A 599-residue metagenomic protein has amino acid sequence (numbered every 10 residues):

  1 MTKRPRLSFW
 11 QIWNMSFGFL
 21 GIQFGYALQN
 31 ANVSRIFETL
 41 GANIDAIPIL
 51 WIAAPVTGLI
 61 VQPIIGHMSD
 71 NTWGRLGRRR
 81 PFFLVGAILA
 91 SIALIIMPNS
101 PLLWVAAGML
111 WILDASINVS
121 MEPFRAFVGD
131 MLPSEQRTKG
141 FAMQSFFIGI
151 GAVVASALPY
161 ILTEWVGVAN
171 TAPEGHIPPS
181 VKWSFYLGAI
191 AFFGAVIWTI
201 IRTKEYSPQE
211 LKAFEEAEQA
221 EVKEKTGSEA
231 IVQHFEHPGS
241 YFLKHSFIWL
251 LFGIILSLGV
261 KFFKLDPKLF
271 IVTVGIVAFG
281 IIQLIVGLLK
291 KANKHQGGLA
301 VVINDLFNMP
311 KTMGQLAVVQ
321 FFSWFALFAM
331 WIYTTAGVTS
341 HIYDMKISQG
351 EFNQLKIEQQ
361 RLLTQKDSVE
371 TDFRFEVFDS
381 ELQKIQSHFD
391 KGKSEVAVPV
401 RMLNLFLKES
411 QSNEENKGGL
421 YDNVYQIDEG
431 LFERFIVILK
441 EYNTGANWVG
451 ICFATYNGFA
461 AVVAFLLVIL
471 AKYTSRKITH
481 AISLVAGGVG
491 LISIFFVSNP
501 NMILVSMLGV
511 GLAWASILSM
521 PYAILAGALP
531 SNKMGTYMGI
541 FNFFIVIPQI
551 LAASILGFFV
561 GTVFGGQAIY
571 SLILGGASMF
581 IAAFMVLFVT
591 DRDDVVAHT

Functional and structural regions predicted by a protein language model:
M1-F9, P101-A106, V119-S120, S134-F328 (+2 more regions): Intracellular loop-helix junctions on the cytosolic face of multi-pass helical membrane proteins
T2-T57, L256, V260-F262, Q315 (+3 more regions): Helix-loop boundary and gating motifs at the non-cytosolic
I44-D45, S134-Q144, A446, L529-F541: Loop-to-transmembrane helix entry/capping segments in MFS-fold secondary transporters and related SLC/MFSD carriers
I60-L76, V462-S475, V560: Helix-to-loop junctions at the C-terminal end of transmembrane segments in multipass secondary transporters
F83-L102, V485-S498: C-terminal ends and interior cores of transmembrane alpha-helices in multi-pass membrane transporters/permeases
A93-M97, P101-S120, M502-S516: Hydrophobic core of transmembrane alpha-helices in multi-pass small-molecule transporters, especially MFS/SLC-type
V119-L132, S516-P530: Intracellular juxtamembrane helix-capping segments at the cytosolic ends of symmetry-related transmembrane helices
F459, A471, K477-M520: C-terminal transmembrane helical hairpin of 12-TM major facilitator-type secondary transporters
